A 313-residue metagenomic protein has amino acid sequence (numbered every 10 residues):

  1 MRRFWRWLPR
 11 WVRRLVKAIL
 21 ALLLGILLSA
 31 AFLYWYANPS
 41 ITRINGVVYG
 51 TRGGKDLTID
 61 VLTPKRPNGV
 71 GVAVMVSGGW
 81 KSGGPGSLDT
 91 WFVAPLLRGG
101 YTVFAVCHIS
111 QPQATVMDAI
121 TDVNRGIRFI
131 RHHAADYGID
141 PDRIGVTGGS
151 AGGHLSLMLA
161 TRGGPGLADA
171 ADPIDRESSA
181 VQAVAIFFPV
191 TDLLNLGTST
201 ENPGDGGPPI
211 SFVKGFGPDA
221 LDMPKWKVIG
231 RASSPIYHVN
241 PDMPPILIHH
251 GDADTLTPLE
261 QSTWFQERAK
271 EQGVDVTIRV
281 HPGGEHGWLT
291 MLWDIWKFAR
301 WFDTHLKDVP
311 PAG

Functional and structural regions predicted by a protein language model:
A30-R66: N-terminal cap/lid segment of alpha/beta-hydrolase-fold proteins
G69-G79: Short beta-strand element of the alpha/beta-hydrolase
G84-G86, F92, F104-P141, W288-W293: Catalytic nucleophile-loop/oxyanion-hole region of alpha/beta-hydrolase and closely related hydrolase-like folds
R128-T200: Primarily recognizes the serine-hydrolase "nucleophile elbow" in alpha/beta-hydrolase and SGNH/GDSL folds
A160, N195-H238, P244: Mobile cap/lid helix-loop segments that gate and shape the active-site cleft of serine hydrolases
I248-H250, D254: Short beta-strand/loop motif that positions the catalytic acidic residue of the alpha/beta-hydrolase fold
T255-W264: Conserved alpha/beta-hydrolase "acid-adjacent" motif
L292-G313: Catalytic active-site module of serine/aspartate enzymes centered on a nucleophile-bearing elbow/loop
